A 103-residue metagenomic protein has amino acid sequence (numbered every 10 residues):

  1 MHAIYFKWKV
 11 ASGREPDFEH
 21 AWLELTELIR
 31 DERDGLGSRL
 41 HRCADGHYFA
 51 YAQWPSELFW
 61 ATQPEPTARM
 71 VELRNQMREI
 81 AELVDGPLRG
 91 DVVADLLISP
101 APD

Functional and structural regions predicted by a protein language model:
H2-K9, G37-T67: Short, well-ordered beta-strand segments in beta-rich or mixed alpha/beta enzyme and ligand-binding folds
K9-H20: Short, surface-exposed ligand-recognition loops at beta-strand->loop->(often short) alpha-helix junctions that present
A11-G13, E57, D95: Generic structural motif
E15, D45-F49, A94-D95: A general secondary-structure boundary signal
E24-L36, Q53-R89: An amphipathic, aromatic/His-enriched active-site/gating alpha helix that lines ligand/cofactor pockets
R89-D103: Acidic/histidine-enriched, glycine/proline-rich intrinsically disordered or flexible terminal extensions
